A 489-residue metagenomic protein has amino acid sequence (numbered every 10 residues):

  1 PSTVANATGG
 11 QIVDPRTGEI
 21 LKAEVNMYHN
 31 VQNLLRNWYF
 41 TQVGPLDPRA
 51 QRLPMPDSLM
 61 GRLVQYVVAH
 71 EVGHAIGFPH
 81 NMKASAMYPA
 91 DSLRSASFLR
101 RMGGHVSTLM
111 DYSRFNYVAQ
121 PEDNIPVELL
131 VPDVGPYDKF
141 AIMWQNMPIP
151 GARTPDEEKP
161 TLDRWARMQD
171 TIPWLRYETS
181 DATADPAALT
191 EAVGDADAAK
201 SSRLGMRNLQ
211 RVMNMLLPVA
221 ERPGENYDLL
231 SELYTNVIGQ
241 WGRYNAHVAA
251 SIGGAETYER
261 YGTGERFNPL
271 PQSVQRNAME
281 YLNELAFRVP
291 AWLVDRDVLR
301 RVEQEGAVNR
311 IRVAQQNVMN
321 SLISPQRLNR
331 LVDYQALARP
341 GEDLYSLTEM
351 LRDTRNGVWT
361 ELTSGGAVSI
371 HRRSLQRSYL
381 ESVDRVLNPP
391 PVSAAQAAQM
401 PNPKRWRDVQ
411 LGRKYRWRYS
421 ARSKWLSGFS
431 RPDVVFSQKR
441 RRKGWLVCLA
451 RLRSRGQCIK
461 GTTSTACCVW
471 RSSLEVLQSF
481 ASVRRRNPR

Functional and structural regions predicted by a protein language model:
P1-A75, R101-H105, F115-A119, S273-R276 (+2 more regions): Metzincin-family zinc-dependent endopeptidase catalytic domain
P15, M27, H80, A84 (+1 more regions): Generic structural "secondary-structure junction" signal
V31, L35, K83-A86, A90: Alpha-helix termini
V72-Y88: Catalytic Zn2+-binding segment of zinc metalloproteases
S85-R489: Conserved catalytic/binding loops enriched for acidic/polar residues
